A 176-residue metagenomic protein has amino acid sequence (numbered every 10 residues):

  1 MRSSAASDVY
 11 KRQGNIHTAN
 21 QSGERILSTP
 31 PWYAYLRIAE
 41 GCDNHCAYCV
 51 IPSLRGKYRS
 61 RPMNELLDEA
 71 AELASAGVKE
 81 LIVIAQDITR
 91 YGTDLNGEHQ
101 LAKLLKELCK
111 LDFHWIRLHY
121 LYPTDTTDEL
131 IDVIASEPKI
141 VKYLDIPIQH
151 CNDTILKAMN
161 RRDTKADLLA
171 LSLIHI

Functional and structural regions predicted by a protein language model:
S7-Y91, E129, L144, K165-L173: Proteins enriched for Cys/Gly/acidic motifs involved in redox and nucleic-acid/cofactor modification
S75-L173: Conserved SAM/AdoMet-binding glycine-rich loop
